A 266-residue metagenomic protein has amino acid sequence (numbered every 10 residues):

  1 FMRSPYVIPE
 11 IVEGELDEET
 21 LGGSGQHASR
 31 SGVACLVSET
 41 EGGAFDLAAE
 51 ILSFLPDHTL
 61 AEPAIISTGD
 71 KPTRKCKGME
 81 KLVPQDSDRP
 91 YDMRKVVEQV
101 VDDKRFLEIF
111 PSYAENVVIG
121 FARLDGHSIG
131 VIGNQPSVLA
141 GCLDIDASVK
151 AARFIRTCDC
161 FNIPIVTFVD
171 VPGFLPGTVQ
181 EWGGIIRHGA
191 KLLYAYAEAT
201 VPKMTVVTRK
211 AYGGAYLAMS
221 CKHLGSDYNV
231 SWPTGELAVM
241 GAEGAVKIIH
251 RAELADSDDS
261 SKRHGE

Functional and structural regions predicted by a protein language model:
F1-E266: Ligand-binding clefts of soluble mixed alpha/beta catalytic domains
